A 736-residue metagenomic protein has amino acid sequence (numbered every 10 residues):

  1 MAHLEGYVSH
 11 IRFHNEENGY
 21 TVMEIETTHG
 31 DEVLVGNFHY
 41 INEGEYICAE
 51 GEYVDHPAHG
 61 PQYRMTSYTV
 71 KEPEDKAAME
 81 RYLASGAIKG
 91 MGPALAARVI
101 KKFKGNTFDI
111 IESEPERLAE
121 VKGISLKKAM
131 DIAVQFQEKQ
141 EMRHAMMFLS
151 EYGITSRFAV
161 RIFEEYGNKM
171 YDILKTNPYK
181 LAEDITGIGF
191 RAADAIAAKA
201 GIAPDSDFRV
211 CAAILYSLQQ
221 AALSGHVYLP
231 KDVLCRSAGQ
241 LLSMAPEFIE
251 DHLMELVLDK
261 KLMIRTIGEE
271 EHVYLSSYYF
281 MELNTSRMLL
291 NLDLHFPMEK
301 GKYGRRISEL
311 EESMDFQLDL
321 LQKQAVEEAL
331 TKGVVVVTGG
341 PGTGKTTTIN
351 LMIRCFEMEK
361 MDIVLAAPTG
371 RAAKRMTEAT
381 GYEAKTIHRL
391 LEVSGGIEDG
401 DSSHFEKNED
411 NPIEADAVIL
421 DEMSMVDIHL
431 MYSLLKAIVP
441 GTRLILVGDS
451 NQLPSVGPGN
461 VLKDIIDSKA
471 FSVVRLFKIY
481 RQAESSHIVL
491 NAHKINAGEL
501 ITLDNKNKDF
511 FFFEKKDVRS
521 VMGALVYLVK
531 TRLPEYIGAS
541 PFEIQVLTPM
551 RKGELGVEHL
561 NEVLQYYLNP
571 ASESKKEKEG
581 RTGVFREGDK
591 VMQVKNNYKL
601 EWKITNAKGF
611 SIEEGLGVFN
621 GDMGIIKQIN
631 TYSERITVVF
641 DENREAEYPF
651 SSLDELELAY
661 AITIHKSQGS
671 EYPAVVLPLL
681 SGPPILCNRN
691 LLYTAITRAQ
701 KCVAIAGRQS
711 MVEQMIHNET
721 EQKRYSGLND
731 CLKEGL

Functional and structural regions predicted by a protein language model:
M1-K302: Accessory, non-ATPase domains that flank or precede helicase/AAA+ motor cores in DNA-metabolism machines
A87, E120, G339, A367 (+1 more regions): The Walker A (P-loop) glycine that initiates the GxxxxGKT/S ATP-binding motif of P-loop NTPases
T266-G340, T347: Pre-Walker A segment
T348, M352: Hydrophobic positions on the alpha1 helix immediately C-terminal to the Walker A/P-loop
C355, E359-M361, G370-A379, H388-G396 (+6 more regions): Conserved helicase motor core of SF1/SF2 NTP-dependent helicases
I397-I413: Conserved alpha-helical scaffold flanking the Walker A/P-loop in AAA+ ATPase domains
S450-L616: Conserved helicase motor core of P-loop NTPases
E613, N620-L736: C-terminal accessory regions
